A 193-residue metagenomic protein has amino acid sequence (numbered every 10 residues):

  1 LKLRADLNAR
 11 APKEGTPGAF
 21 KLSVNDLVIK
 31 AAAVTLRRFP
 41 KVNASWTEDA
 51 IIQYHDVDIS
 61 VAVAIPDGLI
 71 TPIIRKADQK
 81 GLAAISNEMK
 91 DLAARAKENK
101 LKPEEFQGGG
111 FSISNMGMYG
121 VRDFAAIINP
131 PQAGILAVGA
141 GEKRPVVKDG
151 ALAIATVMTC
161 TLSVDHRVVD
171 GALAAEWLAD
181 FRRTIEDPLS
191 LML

Functional and structural regions predicted by a protein language model:
L1-L193: C-terminal catalytic/motor cores of large multi-domain enzyme assemblies
